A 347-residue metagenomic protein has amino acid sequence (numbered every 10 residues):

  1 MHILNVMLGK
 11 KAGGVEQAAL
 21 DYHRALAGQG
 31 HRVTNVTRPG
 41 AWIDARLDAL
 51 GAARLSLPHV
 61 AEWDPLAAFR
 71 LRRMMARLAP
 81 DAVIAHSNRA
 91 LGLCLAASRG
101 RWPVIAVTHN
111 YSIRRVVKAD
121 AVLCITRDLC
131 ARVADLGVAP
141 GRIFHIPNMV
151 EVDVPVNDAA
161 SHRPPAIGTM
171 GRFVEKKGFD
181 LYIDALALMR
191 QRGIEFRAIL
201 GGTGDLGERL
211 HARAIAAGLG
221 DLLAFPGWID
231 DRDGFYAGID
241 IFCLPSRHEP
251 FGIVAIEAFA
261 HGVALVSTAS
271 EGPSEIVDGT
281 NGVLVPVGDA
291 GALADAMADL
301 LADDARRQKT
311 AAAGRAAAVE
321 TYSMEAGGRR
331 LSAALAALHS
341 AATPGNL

Functional and structural regions predicted by a protein language model:
G13-R24, P165, T169-I194, A198 (+3 more regions): A conserved mid-protein helix/loop that constitutes part of the nucleotide-sugar donor-binding site
T37, A264-S267: Short hydrophobic beta-strand element within catalytic cores of glycosyltransferases and related nucleotide-activated
D64-A67, A85-L91, T108: Short His-centered aromatic/hydrophobic patch
D128, M149: Carbohydrate-associated surface elements
H211-G227: Nucleotide-activated donor-binding/catalytic signature segment of Leloir-type glycosyltransferases, i.e., the conserved
L222, D299, R306-T321, G327-A333: A short, well-ordered alpha-helix in the C-terminal region of glycosyltransferases
W228, R247: Aromatic "clamp/platform" in nucleotide-sugar-dependent glycosyltransferases that forms part of the donor/acceptor
D278-A290, D299-A305: Conserved acidic donor-binding segment of nucleotide-sugar-dependent glycosyltransferases
